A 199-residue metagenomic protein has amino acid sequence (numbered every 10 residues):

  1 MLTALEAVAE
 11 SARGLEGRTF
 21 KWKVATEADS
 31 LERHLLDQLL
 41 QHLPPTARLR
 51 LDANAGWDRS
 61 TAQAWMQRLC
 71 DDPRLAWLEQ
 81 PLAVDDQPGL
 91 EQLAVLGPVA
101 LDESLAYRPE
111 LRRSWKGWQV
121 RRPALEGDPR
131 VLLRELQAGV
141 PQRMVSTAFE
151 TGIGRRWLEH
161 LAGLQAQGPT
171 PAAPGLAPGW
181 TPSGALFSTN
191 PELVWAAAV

Functional and structural regions predicted by a protein language model:
M1-L49, N54-G56, S60, Q67-D72 (+1 more regions): N-terminal capping/lid subdomain adjacent to the active-site entrance of alpha/beta enzymes
R13-G14, Q92, R113: Solvent-exposed alpha-helices and their adjacent loops that cap or buttress functional pockets in soluble metabolic
T19-D29, R48-A55, P73-Q87, L96-P129 (+1 more regions): Catalytic beta/alpha-barrel core
T26-H42, W57-T61, L82-V95, E126-A138 (+1 more regions): Active-site-adjacent beta->alpha loops and helix N-cap segments on the catalytic face of soluble alpha/beta enzymes
R59, A148-V199: Flexible C-terminal active-site loop/helix
R59-L69, P88, Y107-K116, G127-Q137 (+1 more regions): Catalytic cores of alpha/beta
E135-T147: C-terminal EAL-domain catalytic cores of bacterial cyclic di-GMP phosphodiesterases
